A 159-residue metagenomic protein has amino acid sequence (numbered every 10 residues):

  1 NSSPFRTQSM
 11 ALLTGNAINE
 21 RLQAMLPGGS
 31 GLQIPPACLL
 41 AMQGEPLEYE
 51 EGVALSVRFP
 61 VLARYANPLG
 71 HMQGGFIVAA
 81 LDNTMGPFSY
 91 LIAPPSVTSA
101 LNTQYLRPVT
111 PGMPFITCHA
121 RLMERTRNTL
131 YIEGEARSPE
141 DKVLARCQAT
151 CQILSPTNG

Functional and structural regions predicted by a protein language model:
S2-G159: Terminal targeting signals and extreme-terminal segments of soluble enzymes
